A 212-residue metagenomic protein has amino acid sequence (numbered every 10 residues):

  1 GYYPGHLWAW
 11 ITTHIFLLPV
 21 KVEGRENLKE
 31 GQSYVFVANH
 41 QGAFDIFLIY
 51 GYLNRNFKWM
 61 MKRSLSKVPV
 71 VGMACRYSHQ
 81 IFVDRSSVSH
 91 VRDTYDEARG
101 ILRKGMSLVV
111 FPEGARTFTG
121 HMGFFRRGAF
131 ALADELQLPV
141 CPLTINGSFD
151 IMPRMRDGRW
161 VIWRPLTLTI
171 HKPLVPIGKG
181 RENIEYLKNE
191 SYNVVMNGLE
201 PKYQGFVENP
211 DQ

Functional and structural regions predicted by a protein language model:
G1-L7, T13-F16, E30-V88: Catalytic core of membrane glycerolipid acyltransferases/transacylases, capturing the structured, soluble-facing
T12-T13, C75, I101, A133: A generic structural signal for well-ordered alpha-helical segments
F16-L18, G24: Membrane-helix interfacial anchor on the cytosolic side
V22, F36, W59-M60, L168-I170: Generic preference for hydrophobic
E23, M60-K62, D84-R85, P112 (+1 more regions): Thr-Gly-centered strand-to-loop micro-motif
R25-K29: Glycine-rich helix-loop-beta junction characteristic of Rossmann-like nucleotide cofactor-binding loops
R92-Q212: Non-catalytic C-terminal accessory region of glycerolipid acyltransferases and related lyso-lipid remodeling enzymes
